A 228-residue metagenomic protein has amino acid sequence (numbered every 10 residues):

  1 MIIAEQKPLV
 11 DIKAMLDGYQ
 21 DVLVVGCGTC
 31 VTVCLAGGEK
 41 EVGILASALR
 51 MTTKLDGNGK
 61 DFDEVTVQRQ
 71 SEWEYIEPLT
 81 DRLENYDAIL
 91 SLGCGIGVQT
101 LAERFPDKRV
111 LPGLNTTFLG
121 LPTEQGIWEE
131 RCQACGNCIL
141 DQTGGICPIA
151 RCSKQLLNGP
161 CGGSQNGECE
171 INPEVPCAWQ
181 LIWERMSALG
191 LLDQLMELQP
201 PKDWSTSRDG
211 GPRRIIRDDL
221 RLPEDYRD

Functional and structural regions predicted by a protein language model:
M1-E64, E77-I89, E103-Q142, I146-D228: Iron-sulfur (Fe-S) cluster-binding modules
D63-S71: Short beta->alpha junction loops
S91-G95: N-terminal glycine-rich "phosphate-gripper" loop used for MgATP/nucleotide binding and carboxylate activation
G97-Q99: Short, well-ordered alpha-helical microsegments
